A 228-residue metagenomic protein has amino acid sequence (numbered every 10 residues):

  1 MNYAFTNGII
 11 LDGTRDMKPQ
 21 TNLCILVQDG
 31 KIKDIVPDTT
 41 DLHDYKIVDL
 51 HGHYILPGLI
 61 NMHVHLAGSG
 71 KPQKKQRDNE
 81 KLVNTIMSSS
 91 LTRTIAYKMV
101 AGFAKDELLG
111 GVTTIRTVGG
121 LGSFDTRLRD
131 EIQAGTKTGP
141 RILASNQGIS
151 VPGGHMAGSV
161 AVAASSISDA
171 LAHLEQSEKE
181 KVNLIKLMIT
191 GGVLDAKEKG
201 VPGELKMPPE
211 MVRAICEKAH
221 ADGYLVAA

Functional and structural regions predicted by a protein language model:
M1-L42, I55-L56: N-terminal metal-binding scaffold of metallo-dependent hydrolase/deaminase domains
G8, I25, G30, G52 (+6 more regions): Divalent metal-coordination and catalytic microenvironments
Y54-E131: Metal-associated gating/positioning segment near the N- to mid-region
G68-A96, N146, V151-A157, G192-P208: Active-site gating loops and adjacent loop-to-helix segments of metal-dependent hydrolytic enzymes
S89-S90, V100-D125, G139-S150, V182-A196 (+1 more regions): Divalent metal-dependent hydrolysis catalytic cores, especially in the metallo-beta-lactamase
A96-A104, S165-S177: Short, acidic/polar
V118-A161, S168-H173: Mid-domain alpha/beta scaffold segments of enzyme catalytic cores
R127, D169-M188, G192-A228: Histidine/acidic residue-rich metal-binding segments in metalloenzymes
